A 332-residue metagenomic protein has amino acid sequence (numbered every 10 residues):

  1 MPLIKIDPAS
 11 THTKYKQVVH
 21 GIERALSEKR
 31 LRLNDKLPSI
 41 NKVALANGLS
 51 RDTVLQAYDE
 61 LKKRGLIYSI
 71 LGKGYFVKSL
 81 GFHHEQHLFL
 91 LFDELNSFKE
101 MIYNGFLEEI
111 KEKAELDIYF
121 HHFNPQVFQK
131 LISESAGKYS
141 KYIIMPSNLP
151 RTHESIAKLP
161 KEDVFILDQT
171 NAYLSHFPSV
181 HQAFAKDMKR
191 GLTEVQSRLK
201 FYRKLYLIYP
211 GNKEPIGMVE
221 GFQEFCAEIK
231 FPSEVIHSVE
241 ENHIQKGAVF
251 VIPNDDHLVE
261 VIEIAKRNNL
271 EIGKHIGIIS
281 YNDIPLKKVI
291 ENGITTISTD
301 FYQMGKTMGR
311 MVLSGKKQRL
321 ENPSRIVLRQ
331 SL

Functional and structural regions predicted by a protein language model:
M1-L45, R319: Extreme N-terminal segment that seeds HTH/winged-HTH DNA-binding domains in transcriptional regulators
R32-S69: N-terminal helix-turn-helix
I40, R64, Y75-S133, Y139: Amphipathic helical "hinge" segments at domain boundaries
F89-L90, K138-S147, L205-P210, K246-N254 (+1 more regions): Periplasmic-binding protein-like
N148-K186, N282-N292: Flexible loop/hinge segments that line or gate small-molecule binding clefts
T170-Y206, L258, I297-K317: Hydrophobic alpha-helical segments within soluble ligand-binding/sensing domains
R190-I229, L320-L332: An alpha-beta-alpha
K246, D256-L332: Flexible loop/turn connectors
